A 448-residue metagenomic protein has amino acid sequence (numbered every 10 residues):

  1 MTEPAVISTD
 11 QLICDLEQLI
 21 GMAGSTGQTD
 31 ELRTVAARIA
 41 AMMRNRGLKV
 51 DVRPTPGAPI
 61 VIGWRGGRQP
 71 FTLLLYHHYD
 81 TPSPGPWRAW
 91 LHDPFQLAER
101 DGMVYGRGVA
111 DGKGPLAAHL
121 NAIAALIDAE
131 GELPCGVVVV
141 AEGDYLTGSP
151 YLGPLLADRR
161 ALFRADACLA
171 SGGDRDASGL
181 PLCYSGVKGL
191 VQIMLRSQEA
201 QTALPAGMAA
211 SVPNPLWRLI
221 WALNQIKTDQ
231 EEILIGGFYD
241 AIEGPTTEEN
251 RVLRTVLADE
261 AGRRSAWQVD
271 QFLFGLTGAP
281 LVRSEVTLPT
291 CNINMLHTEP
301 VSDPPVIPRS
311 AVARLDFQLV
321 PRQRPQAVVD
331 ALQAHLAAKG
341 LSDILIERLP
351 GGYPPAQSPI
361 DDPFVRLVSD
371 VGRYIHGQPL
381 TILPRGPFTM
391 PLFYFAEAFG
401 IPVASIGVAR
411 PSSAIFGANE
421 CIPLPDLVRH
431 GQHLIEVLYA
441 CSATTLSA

Functional and structural regions predicted by a protein language model:
T2-V109, D128-C135, L315: Acidic/His- and Gly-rich active-site-bordering loop/insert found across diverse amide/peptide-bond hydrolases
Y79-T81, M103, V140-S149, S171-D176 (+3 more regions): Acidic, glycine-rich active-site loops and adjacent beta-strand->loop/helix elements that engage anionic groups
D80, I226, Q230, Q333-S342: A common structural junction motif
V104, G112-G186, L446-A448: Acidic/histidine-rich catalytic neighborhood of metal-dependent amide-processing enzymes
A110, Q201-A203, F317-P325: A generic structural motif
P154, A209-E231: A short core secondary-structure module
A177-S178, L234-S310, Q318-A331, K339 (+1 more regions): An extended, acidic, His-containing surface patch that forms the Zn2+-binding/catalytic region of metallohydrolases
C183-Q198, A404-I406: Flexible glycine/proline-rich, aromatic-decorated loop/lid segments
